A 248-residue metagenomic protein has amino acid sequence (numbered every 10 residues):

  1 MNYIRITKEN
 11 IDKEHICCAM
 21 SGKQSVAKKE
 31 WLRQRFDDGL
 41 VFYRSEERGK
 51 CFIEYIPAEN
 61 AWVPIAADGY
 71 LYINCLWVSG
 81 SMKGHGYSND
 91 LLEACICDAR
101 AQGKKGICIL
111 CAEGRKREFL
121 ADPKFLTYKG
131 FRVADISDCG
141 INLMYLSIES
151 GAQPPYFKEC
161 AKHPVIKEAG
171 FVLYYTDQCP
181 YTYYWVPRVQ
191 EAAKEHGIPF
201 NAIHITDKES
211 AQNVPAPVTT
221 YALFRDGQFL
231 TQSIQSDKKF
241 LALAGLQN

Functional and structural regions predicted by a protein language model:
M1-R48, E159-C160, Y181, W185-A192: Short amphipathic alpha-helix that is part of the acyltransferase structural core
R44, R48-E59, Y72, W77: Conserved beta-strand in the GNAT
A61-I73, K83: A conserved beta-turn-beta hairpin within the catalytic core of GNAT-like acetyltransferases that forms part
V78, G84-A99: Conserved acetyl-CoA-binding loop-helix of GNAT-fold acetyltransferases
C97-R117: Conserved GNAT acetyl-CoA-binding A-motif
E113-D138: Conserved active-site alpha-helix within GNAT-family acetyltransferase domains
D138-H163: C-terminal "cap" of GNAT-fold acetyltransferases
D226-N248: Non-catalytic, surface beta->alpha helical segment in thiol-disulfide oxidoreductase systems
